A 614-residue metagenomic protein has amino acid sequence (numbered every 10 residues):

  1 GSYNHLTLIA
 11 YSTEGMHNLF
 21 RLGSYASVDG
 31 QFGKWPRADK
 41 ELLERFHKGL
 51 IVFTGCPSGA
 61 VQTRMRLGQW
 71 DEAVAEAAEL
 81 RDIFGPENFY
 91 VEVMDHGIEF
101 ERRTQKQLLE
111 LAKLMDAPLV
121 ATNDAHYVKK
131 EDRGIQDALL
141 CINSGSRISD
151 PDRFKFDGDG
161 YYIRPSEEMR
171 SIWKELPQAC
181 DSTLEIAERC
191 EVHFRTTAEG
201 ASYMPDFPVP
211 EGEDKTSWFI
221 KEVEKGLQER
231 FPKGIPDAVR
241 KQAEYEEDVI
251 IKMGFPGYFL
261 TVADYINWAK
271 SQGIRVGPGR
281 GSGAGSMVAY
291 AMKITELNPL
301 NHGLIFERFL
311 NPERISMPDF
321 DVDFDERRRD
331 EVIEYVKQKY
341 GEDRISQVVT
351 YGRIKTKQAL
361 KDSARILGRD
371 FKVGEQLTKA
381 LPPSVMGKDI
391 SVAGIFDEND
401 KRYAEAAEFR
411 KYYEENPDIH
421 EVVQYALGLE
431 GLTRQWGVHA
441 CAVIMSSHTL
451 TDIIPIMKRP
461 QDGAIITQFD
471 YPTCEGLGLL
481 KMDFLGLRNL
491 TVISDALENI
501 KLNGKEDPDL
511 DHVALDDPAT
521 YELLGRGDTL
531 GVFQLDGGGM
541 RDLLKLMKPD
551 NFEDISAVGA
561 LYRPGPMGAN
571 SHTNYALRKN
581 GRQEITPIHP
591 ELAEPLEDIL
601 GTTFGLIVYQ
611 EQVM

Functional and structural regions predicted by a protein language model:
G1-M614: Alpha-helical scaffold/interaction cores of sigma-54-like transcription cofactors and many family A DNA polymerases
